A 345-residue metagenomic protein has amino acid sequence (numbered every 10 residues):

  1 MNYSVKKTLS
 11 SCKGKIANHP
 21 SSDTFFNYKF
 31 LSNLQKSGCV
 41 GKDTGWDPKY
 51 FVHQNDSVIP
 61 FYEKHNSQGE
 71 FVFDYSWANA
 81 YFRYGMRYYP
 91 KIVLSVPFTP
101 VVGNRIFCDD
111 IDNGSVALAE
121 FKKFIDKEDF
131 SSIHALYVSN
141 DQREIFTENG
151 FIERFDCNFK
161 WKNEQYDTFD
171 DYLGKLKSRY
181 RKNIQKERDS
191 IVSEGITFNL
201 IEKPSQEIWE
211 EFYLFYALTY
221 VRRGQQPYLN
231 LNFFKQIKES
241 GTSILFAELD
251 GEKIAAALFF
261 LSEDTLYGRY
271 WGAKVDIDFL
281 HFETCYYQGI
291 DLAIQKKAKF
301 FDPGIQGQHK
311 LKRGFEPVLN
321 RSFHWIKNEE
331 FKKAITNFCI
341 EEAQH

Functional and structural regions predicted by a protein language model:
M1-H345: N-acyltransferase acceptor-side catalytic subdomain
